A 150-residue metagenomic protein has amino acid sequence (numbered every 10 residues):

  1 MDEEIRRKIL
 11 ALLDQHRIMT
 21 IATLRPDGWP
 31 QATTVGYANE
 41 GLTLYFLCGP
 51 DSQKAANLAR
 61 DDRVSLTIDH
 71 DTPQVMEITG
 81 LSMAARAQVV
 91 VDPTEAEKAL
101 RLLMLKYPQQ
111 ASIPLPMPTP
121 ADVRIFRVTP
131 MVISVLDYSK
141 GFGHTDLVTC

Functional and structural regions predicted by a protein language model:
M1-I18, D146-L147: Extreme N-terminal tail/first-helix region
E3, L47-G49, Q109-Q110: Short gly/ser/thr-rich secondary-structure transition/capping motifs
L13-D14, A59-R60, M104: Alpha-helix boundary recognition
Q15-T20, Y107-Q110: Short Pro/Gly-enriched beta-strand edge/turn motifs at strand-loop
R17-P50, L58, S65-H70, I78-G80: Short beta-strand segments
M19, L44, V64, A87-Q88 (+1 more regions): Short beta-strand segments in beta-sandwich/barrel cores
V75-C150: Charged, gly/pro-rich active-site loop segments
